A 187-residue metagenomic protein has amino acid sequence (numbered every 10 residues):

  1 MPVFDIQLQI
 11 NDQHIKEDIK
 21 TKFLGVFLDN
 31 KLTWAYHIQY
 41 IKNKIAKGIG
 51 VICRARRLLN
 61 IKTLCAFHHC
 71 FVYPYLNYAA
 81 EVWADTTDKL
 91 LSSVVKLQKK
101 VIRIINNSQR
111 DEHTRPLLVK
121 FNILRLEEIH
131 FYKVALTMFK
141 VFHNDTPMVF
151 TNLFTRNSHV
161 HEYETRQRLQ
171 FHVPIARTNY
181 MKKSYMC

Functional and structural regions predicted by a protein language model:
M1-I19: Short, conserved micro-motifs composed of acidic
M1-P2, F23-T155: Non-catalytic, peripheral interaction segments enriched in hydrophobic/basic residues
D5, M148-C187: Amphipathic alpha-helical
Q7, K20-F23, F131, K182: A residue-level signal for beta-strand positions that form part of recognition/binding surfaces within mature
Q9-N11, L24-F27, A135, H172-P174 (+1 more regions): Residues in well-ordered beta-strands of folded domains
Q13-K16, V94, E128, F142 (+1 more regions): A general structural signal for short secondary-structure junctions and capping/turn motifs
